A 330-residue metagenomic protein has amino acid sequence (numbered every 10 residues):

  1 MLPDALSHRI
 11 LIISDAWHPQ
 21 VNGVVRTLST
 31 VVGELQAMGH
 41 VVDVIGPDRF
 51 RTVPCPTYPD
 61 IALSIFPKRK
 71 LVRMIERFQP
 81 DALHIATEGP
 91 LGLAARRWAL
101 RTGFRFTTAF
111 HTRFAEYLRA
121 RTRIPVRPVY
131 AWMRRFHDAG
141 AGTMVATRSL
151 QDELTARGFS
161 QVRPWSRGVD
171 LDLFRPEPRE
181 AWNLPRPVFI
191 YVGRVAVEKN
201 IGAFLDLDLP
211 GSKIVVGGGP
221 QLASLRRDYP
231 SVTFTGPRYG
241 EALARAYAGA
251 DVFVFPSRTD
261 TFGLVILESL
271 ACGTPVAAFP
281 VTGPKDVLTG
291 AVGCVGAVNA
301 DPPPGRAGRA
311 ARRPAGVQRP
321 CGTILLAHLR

Functional and structural regions predicted by a protein language model:
A131-E177: Donor nucleotide-sugar binding/catalytic pocket of nucleotide-sugar-dependent glycosyltransferases
A181-I214: Conserved donor-binding/catalytic core segment of Leloir-type glycosyltransferases
A223-E241: Nucleotide-activated donor-binding/catalytic signature segment of Leloir-type glycosyltransferases, i.e., the conserved
P237-R238, R245-A250: Short alpha-helical donor nucleotide-sugar binding micro-motif in glycosyltransferases
R258: Aromatic "clamp/platform" in nucleotide-sugar-dependent glycosyltransferases that forms part of the donor/acceptor
P275-A278: Short hydrophobic beta-strand element within catalytic cores of glycosyltransferases and related nucleotide-activated
K285-G308: Change "using UDP/GDP/dTDP sugars" to "using nucleotide sugars
D301-P302, G308-R330: A charged, aromatic-enriched C-terminal amphipathic alpha-helix characteristic of glycosyltransferases across folds
